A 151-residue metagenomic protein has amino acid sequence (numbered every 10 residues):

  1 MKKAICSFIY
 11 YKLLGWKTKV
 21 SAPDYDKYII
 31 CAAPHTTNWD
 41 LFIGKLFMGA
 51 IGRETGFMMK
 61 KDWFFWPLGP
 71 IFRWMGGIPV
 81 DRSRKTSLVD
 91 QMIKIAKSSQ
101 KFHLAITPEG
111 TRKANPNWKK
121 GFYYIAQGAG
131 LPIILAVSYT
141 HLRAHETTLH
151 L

Functional and structural regions predicted by a protein language model:
M1-K19: Extreme N-terminal tail/first-helix region
Y11, S21-S83, V137: Catalytic core of membrane glycerolipid acyltransferases/transacylases, capturing the structured, soluble-facing
W16, R53, G77, G130-L131: Short glycine/serine/threonine/alanine-rich loop segments
K17-K19, I133-A136: A short linear hydrophobic-aromatic micro-motif
K27-A32, D90-A129, I133, R143: Conserved Motif II region of HX4D acyltransferases
D81-Q91: Glycine-rich, highly charged phosphate/nucleotide-binding loops
T140-T147: Conserved small/polar residues in nucleotide/adenosyl-binding loops
